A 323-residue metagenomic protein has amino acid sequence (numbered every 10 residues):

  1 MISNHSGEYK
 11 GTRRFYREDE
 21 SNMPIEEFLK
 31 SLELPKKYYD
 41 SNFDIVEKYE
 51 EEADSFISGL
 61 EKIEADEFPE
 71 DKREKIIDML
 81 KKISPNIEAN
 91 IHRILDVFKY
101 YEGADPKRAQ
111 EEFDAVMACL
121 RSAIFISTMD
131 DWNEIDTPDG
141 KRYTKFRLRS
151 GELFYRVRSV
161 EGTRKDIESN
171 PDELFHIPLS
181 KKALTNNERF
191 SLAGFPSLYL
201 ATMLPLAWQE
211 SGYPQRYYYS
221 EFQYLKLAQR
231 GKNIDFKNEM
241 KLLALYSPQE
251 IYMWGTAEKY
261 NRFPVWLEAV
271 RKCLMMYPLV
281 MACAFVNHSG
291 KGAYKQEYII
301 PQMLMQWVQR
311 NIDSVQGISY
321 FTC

Functional and structural regions predicted by a protein language model:
I2-G151, R156-A183, E188, Y217-C323: Active-site and NAD+-binding cores of ADP-ribose-processing enzymes
A183-N187, S191-G194, L204-P205: DNA-binding interface regions
P196-L200: A short, exposed loop/beta-hairpin motif centered on an aromatic-Gly-Thr core
T202-M203, F321: Fold-independent oxyanion-binding glycine-rich loops and adjacent beta-strand/coil segments at enzyme active sites
L204-P214: Short active-site loop/helix that positions an aromatic residue
